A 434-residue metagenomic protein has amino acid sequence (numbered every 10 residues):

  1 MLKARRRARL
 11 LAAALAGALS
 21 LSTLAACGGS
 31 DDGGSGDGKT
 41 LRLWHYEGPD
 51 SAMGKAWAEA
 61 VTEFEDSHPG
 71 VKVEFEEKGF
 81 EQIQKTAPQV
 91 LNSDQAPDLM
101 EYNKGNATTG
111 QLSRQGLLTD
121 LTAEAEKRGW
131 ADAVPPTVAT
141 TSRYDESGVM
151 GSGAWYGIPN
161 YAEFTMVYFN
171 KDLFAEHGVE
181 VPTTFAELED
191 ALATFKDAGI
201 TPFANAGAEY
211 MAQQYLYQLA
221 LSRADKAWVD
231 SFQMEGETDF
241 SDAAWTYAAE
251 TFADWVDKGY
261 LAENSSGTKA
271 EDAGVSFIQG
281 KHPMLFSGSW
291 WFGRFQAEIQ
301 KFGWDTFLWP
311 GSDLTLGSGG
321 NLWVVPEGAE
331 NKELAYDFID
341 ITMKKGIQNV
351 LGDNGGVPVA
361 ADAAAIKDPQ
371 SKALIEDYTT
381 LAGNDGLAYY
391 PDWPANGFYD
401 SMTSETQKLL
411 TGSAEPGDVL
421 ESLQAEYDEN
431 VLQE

Functional and structural regions predicted by a protein language model:
L2-Q115, K127, V181, S289 (+7 more regions): Conserved N-terminal structural module of periplasmic/extracytoplasmic solute-binding proteins
E77-T86, F185-D190, N264-I278: Short helix-initiation/N-cap motifs at beta->coil->alpha
A107-F164, Y217: Hinge/lid segment of periplasmic solute-binding proteins
S147, G151-N160, T165, E189-E237 (+3 more regions): Extracytoplasmic/periplasmic solute-binding protein
Q233-M234, G355-V359, E376-E429: C-terminal capping/gating helix-and-loop segments adjacent to ligand/active sites or protein-protein/ligand interfaces
M234-S265: Glycine-centered hinge/linker elements that transmit conformational signals in sensory and ligand-binding systems
W290-R294, N321-N396, Q433: Mature extracytoplasmic/periplasmic domains
G303-V324: Periplasmic-binding protein-like
